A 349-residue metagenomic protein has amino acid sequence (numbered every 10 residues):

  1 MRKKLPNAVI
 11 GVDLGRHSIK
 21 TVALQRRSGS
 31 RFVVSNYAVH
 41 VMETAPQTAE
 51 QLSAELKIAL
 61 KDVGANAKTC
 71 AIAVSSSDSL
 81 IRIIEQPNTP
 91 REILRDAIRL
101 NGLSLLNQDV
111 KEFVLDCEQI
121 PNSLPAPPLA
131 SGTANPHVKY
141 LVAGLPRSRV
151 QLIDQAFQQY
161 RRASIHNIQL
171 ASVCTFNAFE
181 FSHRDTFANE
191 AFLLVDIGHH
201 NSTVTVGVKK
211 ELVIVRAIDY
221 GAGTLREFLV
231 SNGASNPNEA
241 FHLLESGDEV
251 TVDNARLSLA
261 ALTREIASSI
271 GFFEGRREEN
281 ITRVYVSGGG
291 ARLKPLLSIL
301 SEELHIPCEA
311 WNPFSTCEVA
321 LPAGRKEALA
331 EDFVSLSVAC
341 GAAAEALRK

Functional and structural regions predicted by a protein language model:
M1-K349: Hydrophobic/aromatic-enriched cytosolic interaction surfaces used to assemble or bind macromolecules
